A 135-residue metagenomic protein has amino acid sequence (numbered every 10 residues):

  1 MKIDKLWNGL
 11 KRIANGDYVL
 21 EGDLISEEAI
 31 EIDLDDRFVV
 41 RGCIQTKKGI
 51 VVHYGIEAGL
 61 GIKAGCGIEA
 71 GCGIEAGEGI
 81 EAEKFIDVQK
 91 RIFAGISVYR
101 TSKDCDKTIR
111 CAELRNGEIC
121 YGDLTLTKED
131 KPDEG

Functional and structural regions predicted by a protein language model:
M1-F38: N-terminal domain-start segments of secreted/luminal proteins
L20, S26, I32-L34, V40 (+11 more regions): Extracellular beta-strand solenoids
E81-G135: Long terminal segments
